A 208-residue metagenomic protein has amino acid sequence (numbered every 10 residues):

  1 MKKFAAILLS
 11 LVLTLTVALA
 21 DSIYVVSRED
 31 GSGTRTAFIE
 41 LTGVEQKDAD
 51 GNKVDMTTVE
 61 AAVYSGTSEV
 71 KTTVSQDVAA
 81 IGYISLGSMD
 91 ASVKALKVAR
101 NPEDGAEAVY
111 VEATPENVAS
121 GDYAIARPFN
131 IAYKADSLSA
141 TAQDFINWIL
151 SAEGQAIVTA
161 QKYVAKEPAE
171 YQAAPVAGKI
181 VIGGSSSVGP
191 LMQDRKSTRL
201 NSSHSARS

Functional and structural regions predicted by a protein language model:
M1-L8: Positively charged n-region of N-terminal signal peptides that target proteins for export
L8-S10, V181-G183, R207: Generic secretory/membrane-interface signal
L19-R199: Exported/periplasmic ABC-transporter solute-binding proteins
L200-S208: Single conserved hydrophobic/aromatic residue that forms the stacking wall/gate of nucleotide- or nucleobase-binding
